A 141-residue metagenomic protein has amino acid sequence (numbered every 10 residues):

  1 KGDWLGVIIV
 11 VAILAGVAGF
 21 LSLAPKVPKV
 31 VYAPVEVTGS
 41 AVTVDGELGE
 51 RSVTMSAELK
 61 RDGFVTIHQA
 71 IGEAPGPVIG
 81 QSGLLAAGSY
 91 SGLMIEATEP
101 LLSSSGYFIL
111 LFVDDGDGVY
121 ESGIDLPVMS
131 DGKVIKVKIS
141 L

Functional and structural regions predicted by a protein language model:
G6-S22: Hydrophobic membrane-insertion alpha-helices, especially the h-region of bacterial N-terminal signal peptides
L23-A41: Ser/Thr/Pro/Gly-rich low-complexity linker/stalk segments immediately outside membranes or between
T54, Q81, G88-E99: Exposed aromatic-hydrophobic patches
E58-F64: Short proline/glycine-enriched turn/loop motifs at strand-loop junctions of beta-rich domains
F64-H68, F108-L110: Beta-strand signatures of extracellular beta-sandwich domains
A70-A74: Change "in extracellular beta-sheet-rich domains … of secreted and cell-surface proteins" to "in beta-sheet-rich domains
S103-S105, D115-S122, L126: Acidic, glycine-anchored loop motifs typical of Ca2+
E121-L141: Short beta-strand elements
